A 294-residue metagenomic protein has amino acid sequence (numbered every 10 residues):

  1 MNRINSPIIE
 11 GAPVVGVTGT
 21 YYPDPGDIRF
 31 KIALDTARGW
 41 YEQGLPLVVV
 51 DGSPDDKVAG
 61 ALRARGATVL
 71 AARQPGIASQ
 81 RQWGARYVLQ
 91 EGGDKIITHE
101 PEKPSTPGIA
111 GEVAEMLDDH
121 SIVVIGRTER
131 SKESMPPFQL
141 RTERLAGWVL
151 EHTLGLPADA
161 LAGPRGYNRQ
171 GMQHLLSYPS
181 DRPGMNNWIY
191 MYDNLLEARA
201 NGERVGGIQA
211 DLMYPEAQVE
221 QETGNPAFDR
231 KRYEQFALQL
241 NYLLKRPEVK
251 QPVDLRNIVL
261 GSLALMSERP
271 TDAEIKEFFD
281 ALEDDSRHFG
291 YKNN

Functional and structural regions predicted by a protein language model:
N2-V14, T18, G26-L34, G39 (+1 more regions): Hydrophobic helical membrane-anchoring modules
P13, L45-L47, K95, R204: Residues at the starts of beta-strands that form the adenosine-phosphate
D51-V58: A conserved acidic beta->alpha catalytic loop
R63-W83: Conserved donor nucleotide-binding strand/loop of the catalytic core
A78-Q82, P107, Y192: Glycine-rich phosphate-binding loop at the start of an alpha helix
Q82-K95: Active-site nucleotide-sugar/metal-binding loop of Leloir-type enzymes
Y87, P107-H174: Acceptor/aglycone-binding surface of glycosyltransferases and processive sugar-polymer synthases
G93-P104: Short beta-strand-to-loop acidic/aromatic patch adjacent to the donor-nucleotide binding site
